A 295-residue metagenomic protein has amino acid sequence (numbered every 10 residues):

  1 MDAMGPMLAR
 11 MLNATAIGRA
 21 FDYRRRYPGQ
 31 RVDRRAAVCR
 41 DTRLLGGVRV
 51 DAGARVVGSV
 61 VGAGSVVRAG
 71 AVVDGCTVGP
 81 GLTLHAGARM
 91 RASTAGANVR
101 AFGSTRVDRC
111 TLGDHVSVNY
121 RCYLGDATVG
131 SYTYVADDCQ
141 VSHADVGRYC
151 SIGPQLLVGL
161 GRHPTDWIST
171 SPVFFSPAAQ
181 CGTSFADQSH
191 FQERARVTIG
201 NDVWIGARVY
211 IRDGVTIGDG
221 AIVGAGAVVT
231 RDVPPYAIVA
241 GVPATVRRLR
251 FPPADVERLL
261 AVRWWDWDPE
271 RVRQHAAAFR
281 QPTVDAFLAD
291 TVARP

Functional and structural regions predicted by a protein language model:
M1-C39, H85: Membrane-proximal basic amphipathic "stem/tether" segments
L8, A16, D22, R43-D213: Flexible, glycine/small-residue-enriched loop-and-beta-strand segment within the central core of proteins
R162-P164, V233, L249-F251: Conserved catalytic-core motifs of eukaryotic protein kinase domains, centered on the activation segment
T216: Conserved SAM-binding loop
Q281-P295: C-terminal amphipathic helix plus adjacent low-complexity, charged tail appended to glycosyltransferase catalytic
